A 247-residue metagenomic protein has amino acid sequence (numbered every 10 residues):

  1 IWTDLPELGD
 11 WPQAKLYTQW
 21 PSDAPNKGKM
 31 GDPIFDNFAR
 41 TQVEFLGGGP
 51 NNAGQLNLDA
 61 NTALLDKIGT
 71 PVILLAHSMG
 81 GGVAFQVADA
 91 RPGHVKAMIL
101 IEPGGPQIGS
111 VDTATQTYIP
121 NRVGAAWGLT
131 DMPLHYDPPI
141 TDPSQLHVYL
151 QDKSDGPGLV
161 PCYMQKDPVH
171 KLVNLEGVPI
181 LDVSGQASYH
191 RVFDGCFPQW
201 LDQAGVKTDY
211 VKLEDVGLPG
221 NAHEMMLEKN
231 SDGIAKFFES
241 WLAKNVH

Functional and structural regions predicted by a protein language model:
P12, P21-A24, K29, P33-I73: Conserved acidic catalytic loop of the alpha/beta-hydrolase fold
L74-L75, M98: Conserved alpha/beta-hydrolase fold motif
L75-A84: Gly/Ala-rich beta-loop-alpha elbow adjacent to hydrolase catalytic centers
I99-I108: Active-site nucleophile loop of the alpha/beta-hydrolase fold
Q107, Q186-V192: Acidic catalytic loop of the alpha/beta-hydrolase fold
E176, D182-S184: Short beta-strand/loop motif that positions the catalytic acidic residue of the alpha/beta-hydrolase fold
D202-G220: Catalytic histidine neighborhood in serine/cysteine hydrolases with alpha/beta-hydrolase-type architecture
V216-H247: Catalytic active-site module of serine/aspartate enzymes centered on a nucleophile-bearing elbow/loop
